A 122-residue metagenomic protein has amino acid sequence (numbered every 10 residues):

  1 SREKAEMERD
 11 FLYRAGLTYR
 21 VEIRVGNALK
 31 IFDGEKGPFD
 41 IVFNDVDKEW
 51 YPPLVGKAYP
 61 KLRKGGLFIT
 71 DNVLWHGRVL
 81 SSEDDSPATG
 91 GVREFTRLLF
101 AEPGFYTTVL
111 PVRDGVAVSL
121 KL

Functional and structural regions predicted by a protein language model:
S1-L122: S-adenosylmethionine/decaboxylated-SAM
